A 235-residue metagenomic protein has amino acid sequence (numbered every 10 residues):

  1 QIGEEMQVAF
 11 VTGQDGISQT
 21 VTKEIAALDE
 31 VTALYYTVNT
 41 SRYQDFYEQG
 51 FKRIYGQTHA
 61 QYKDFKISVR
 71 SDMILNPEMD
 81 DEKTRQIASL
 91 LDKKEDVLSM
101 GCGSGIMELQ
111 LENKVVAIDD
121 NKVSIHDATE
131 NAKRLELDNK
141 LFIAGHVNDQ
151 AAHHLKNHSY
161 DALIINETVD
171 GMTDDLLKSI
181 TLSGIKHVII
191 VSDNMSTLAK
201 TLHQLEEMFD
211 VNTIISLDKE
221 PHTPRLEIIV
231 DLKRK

Functional and structural regions predicted by a protein language model:
Q1-Q19, E24: Upstream accessory/linker segments immediately N-terminal to the RecA-like ATPase cores of bacterial MutS and a subset
T20-K235: Rossmann-like S-adenosyl-L-methionine
